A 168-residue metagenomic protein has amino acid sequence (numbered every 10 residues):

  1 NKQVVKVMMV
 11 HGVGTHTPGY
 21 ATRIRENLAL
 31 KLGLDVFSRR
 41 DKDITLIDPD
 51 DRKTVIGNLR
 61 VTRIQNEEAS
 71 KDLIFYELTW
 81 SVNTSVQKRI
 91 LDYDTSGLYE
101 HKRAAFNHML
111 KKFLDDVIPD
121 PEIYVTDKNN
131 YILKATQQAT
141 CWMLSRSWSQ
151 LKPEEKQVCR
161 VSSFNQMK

Functional and structural regions predicted by a protein language model:
N1: Metal-centered catalytic cores of metalloenzymes
V4-V5: Alpha/beta-hydrolase fold active-site loops
M8-H11, R160-K168: Conserved beta-strand->loop/alpha-helix structural units within folded catalytic cores of enzymes with alpha/beta
V10-P18, E26-N27, K42-D48, I64-C159: Active-site catalytic motif of lipid deacylating hydrolases and related acyltransferases
R23-G33: Short amphipathic alpha-helix adjacent to the substrate-entry channel of hydrolases
S38-I56: Surface-exposed intrinsically disordered loops and tails
K53-Q65: Short alpha-helical segments and helix-capping/turn motifs at coil-helix boundaries
